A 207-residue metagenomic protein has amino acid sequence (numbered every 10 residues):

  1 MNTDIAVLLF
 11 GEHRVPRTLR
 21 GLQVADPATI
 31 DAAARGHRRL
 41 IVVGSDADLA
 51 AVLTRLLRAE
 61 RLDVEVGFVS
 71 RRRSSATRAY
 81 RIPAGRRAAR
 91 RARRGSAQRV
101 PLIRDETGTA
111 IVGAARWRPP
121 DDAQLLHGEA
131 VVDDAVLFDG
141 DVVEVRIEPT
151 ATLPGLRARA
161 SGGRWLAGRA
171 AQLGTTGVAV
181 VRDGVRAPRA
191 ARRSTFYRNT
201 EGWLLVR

Functional and structural regions predicted by a protein language model:
N2-G36, V43-D183: Catalytic core of DAGKc-family lipid kinases
R186, R192-R207: Extended hydrophobic packing segments that form well-structured cores
